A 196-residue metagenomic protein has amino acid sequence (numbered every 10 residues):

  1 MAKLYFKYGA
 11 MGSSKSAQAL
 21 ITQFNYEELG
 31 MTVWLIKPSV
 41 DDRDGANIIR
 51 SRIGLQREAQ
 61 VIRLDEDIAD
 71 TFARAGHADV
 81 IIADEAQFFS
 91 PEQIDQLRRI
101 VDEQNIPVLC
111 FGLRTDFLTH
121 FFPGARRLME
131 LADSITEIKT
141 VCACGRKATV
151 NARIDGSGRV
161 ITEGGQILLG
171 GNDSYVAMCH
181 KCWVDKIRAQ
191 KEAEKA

Functional and structural regions predicted by a protein language model:
M1-F72, D116-R127, E137-T140, V160-T162 (+1 more regions): Conserved P-loop
L4-F6, T32-W34, D79-I82, P107-L109: Residue-level preference for the first positions of well-ordered beta-strands
Q60-I82, S90-I94: Conserved RecA-like ASCE ATPase "motif II neighborhood" in helicase/translocase motors
D84-A86, G112-L113: Walker B catalytic acidic pair
A86-L97, F117-F122: Conserved ATPase-coupling elements of RecA-like P-loop NTPase cores
V101-P123: Sensor-1/coupling segment of RecA-like P-loop NTPase cores
A132: Short basic (Lys/Arg) and small-residue
T140-L168: Short recognition patches in nucleic-acid-associated and regulatory proteins
